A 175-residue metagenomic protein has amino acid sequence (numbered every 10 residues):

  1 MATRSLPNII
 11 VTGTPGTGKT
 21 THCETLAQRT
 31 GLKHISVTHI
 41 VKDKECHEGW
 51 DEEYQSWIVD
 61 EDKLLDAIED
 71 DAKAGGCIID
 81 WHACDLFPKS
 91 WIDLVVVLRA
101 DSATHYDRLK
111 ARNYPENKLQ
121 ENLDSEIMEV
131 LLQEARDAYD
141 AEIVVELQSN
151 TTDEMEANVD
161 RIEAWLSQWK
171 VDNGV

Functional and structural regions predicted by a protein language model:
A2-R4, A111, R136-V175: NTP-dependent small-molecule kinase module
V11: Hydrophobic anchor at the beta1->P-loop junction of P-loop NTPases
T14: P-loop (Walker A) phosphate-binding loop of NTP-binding proteins
K19: Conserved lysine of the Walker
H22, L26: Hydrophobic positions on the alpha1 helix immediately C-terminal to the Walker A/P-loop
R29, K33-F87, N173-V175: ATP-dependent small-molecule kinase phosphotransfer cores that center on conserved nucleotide phosphate-binding segments
G49, R99-I143: A glycine- and Lys/Arg-enriched "phosphate-lid" helix/loop adjacent to the NTP-binding pocket of small-molecule kinases
S90-L98: Inter-motif core of Ras-like GTPase G domains
